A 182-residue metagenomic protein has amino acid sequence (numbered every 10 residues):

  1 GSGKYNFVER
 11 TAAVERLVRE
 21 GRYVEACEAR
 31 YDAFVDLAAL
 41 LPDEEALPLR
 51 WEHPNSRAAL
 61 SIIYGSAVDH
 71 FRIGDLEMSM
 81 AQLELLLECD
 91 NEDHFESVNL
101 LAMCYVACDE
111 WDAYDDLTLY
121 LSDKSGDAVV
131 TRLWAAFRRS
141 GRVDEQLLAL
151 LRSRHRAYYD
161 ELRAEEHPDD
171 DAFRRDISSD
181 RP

Functional and structural regions predicted by a protein language model:
G1, A26-A33, L76-E84, E110-S122 (+1 more regions): Alpha-helical repeat scaffolds
G1-G3, D32-S56, L87-C89: Flexible helix-coil transition and linker loops at the boundaries of alpha-helical arrays
K4-F7, P54-I63, D90-V98, D123-T131: Generic helix N-cap/helix-start motif at coil->alpha-helix transitions
A12, R16, I62, D69 (+2 more regions): Residue-level signature for tetratricopeptide repeat
E20, I73, A107-C108, R139-G141: Structural motif corresponding to the intra-repeat A-B loop/turn of tetratricopeptide repeats
A38-A39, L85, N91, G126 (+1 more regions): Helix-capping and short linker residues that terminate individual alpha-solenoid repeat units
L76, M80-L119, A128-T131: Hydrophobic, aromatic-enriched interface-forming segments
W134-P182: Long, ordered, amphipathic alpha-helical scaffolds
